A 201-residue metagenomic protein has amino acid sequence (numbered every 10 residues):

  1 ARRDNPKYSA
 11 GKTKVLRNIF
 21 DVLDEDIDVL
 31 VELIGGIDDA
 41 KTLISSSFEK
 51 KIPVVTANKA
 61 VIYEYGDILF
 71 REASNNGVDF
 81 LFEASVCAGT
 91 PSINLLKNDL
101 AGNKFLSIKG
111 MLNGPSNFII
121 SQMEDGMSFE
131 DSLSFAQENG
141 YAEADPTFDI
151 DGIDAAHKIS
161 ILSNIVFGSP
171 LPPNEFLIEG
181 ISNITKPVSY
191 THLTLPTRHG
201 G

Functional and structural regions predicted by a protein language model:
A1-E49: N-terminal glycine-/serine-/threonine-rich beta1-alpha1-beta2 phosphate-ribose binding loop of Rossmann-like
L16, P53-V55, L81: Structural detector of well-ordered beta-strand residues that form the stable sheet scaffold of enzyme domains
G35, K50-E64: ADP-ribose/adenylate-binding Rossmann-like module
G35-I37, A60, S85, N113: Short glycine-rich anion-binding loops that position phosphate/pyrophosphate groups of nucleotides and phosphorylated
K59-F80: Rossmann-fold NAD(P)-binding glycine/threonine-rich loop
G66-D67, D79-Y190: Core active-site phosphate/anionic-ligand binding loop and the adjoining beta-turn-alpha structural block in enzyme
T191-T197: Conserved small/polar residues in nucleotide/adenosyl-binding loops
